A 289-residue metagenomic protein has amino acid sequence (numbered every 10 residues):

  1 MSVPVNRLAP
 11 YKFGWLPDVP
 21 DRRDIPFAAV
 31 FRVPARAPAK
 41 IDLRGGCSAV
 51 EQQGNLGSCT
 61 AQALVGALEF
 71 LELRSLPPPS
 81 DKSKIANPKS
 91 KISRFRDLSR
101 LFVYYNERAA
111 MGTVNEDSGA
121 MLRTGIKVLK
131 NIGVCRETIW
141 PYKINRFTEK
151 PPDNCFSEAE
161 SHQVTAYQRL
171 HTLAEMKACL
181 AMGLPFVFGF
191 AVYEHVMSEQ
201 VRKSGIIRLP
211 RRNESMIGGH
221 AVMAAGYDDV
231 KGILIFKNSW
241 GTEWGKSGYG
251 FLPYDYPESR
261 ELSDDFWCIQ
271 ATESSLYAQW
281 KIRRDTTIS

Functional and structural regions predicted by a protein language model:
M1-K12, P34-A39, G45, A61 (+3 more regions): Predominantly the structural core of cysteine protease catalytic domains
L16-P38: An acidic intrinsically disordered interaction segment
K40-N55: Asp/Glu-centered strand-loop micro-motifs enriched in Gly/Pro and often flanked by an aromatic residue
N55-A61: Local cysteine-cluster metal-coordination motifs and their immediate loop/turn environment, predominantly Fe-S cluster
L68-P78: Short capping motifs at secondary-structure boundaries
S80-R94: Short, basic, low-complexity termini and linkers enriched in Ser/Thr/Gly/Pro that act as targeting/leader peptides
R94-M111: Acidic helix-start/capping segments at beta-turn-to-alpha-helix junctions
